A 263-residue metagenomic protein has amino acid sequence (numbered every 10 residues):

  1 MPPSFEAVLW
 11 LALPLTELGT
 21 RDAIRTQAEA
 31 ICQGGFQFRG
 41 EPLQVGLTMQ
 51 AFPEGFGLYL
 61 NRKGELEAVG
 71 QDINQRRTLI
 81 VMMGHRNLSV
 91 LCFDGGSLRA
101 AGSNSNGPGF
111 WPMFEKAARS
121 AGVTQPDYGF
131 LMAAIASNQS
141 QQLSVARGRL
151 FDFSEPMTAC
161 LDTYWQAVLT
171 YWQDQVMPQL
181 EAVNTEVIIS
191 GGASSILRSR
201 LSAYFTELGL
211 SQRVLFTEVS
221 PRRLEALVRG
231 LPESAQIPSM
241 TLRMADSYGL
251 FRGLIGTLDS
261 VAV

Functional and structural regions predicted by a protein language model:
M1-T78, L98-A100, M157-V187, S194-V263: Nucleotide/phosphate-binding catalytic cleft detector across ATP-hydrolyzing and phosphate-transferring enzymes
S4, F93, S97, S140-S144 (+3 more regions): Alpha-helical context
F36, N104, Q142-V145: Short acidic-hydrophobic surface loop/beta-edge motif
R39-Q44, M82-M83, F110-M113, A121-V123 (+1 more regions): Short C-terminal domain-edge/linker segments immediately following a structured domain
D72-L88, F93-G96, G107-F110, G191-A193: A short acidic Gly-Thr/Ser loop motif
I80-N87, I135-S140, W165, L215-F216: Short, functional N-terminal and low-complexity linear motifs
S89-Q139, S239: Glycine-rich phosphate-binding loop plus the immediately following alpha-helix
E115-M177: C-terminal amphipathic alpha-helical segment
